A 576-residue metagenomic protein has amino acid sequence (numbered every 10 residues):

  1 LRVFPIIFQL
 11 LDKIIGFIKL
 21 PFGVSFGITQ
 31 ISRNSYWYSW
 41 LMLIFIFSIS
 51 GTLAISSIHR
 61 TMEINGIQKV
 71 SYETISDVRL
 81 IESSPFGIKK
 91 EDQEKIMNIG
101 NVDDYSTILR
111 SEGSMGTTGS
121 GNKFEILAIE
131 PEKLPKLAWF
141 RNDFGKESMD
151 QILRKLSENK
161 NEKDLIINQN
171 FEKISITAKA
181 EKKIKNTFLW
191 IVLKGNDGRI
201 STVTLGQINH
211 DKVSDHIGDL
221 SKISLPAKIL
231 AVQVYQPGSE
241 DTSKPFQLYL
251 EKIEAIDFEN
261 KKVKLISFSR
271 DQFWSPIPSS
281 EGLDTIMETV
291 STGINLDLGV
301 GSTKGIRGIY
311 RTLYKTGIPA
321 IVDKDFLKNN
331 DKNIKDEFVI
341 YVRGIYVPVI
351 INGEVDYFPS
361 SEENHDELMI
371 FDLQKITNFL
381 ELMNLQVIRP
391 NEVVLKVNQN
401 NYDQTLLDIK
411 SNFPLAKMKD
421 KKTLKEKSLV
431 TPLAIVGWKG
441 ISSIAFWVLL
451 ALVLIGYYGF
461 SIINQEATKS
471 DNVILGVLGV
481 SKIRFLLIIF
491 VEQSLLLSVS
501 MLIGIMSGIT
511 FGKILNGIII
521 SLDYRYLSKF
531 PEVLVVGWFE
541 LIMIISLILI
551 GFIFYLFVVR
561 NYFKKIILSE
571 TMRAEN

Functional and structural regions predicted by a protein language model:
P5-K155: Juxtamembrane segments of multi-pass membrane proteins
I31-S32, G476-I483, E575-N576: Short helix-to-coil transition segments within interhelical loops that connect adjacent transmembrane helices
S35-M62, A434-V473, I483-R484, Q493-F511 (+1 more regions): Hydrophobic alpha-helical transmembrane segments of multi-pass inner-membrane transport and secretion
Q68-K69, N98, D103-D104, I108-I223 (+1 more regions): Short beta-strand boundary microenvironments
E73-T74, S224-Q233, V300-I321, V355-Q399 (+1 more regions): Small-residue transmembrane helix packing/gating motifs
D77-S83, T177, I321, L327 (+1 more regions): A short beta-strand structural signal in non-transmembrane regions
I350, D408-L452, N464-A467, I488: Peri-transmembrane interface segments
L502-S546, L556-E570: Short helix-loop junctions at transmembrane helix boundaries
